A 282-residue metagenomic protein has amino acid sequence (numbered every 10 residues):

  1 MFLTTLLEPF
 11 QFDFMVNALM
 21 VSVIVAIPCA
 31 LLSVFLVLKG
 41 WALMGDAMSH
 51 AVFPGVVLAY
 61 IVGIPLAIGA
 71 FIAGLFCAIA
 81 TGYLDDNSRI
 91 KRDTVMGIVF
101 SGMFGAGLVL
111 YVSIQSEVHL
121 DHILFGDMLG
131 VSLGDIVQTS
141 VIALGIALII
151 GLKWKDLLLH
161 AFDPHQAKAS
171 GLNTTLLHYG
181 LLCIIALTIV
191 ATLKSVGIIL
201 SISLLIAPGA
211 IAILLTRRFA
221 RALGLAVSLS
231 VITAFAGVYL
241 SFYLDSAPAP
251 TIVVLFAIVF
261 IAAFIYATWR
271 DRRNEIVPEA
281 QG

Functional and structural regions predicted by a protein language model:
F2-D13, I27-L38, G55-P65, L157-Q166 (+2 more regions): Short juxtamembrane and helix-loop transition motifs at transmembrane-helix boundaries in membrane proteins
F2-N17, S88, V95-K155: Transmembrane helix-bundle core of multi-pass membrane transporters and related energy-transducing complexes
A18-V21, L66-G74, D93-G97, S140 (+2 more regions): Loop-to-transmembrane alpha-helix initiation sites
V34-S116, A212-G224, S241-L244, T268-W269: Short loop segments and helix-boundary regions at transmembrane helix junctions of multi-pass inner-membrane proteins
A51-I61, I98-L110, G130-V131, T174-I184 (+2 more regions): Small-residue-rich segments of transmembrane alpha-helices in multi-pass membrane proteins, especially helix faces
I136-P208: Helix-loop-helix "hairpin" substructures at the membrane interface of multi-pass membrane proteins
I199-P250: Transmembrane alpha-helical segments in multi-pass inner-membrane proteins
S246-G282: Cytosolic-side transmembrane-helix boundaries in multi-pass membrane proteins
